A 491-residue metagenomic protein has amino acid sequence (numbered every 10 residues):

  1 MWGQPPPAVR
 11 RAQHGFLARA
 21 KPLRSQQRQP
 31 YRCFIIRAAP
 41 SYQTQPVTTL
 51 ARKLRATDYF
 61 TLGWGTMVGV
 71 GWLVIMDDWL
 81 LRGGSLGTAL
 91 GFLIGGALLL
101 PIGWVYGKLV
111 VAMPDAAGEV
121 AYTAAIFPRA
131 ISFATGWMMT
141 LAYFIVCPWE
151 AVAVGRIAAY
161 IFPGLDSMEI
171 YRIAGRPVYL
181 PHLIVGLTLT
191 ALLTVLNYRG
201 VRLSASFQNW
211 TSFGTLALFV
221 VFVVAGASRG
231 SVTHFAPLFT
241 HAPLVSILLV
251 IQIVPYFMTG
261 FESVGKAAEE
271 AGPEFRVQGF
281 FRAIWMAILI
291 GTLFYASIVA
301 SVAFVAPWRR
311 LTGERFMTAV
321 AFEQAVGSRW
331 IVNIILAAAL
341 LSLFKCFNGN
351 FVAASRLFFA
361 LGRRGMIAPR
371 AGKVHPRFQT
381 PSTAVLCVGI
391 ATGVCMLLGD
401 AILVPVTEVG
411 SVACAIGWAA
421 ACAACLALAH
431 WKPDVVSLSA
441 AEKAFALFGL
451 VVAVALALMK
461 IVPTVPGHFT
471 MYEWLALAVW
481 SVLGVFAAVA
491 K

Functional and structural regions predicted by a protein language model:
F34-L86, L99-W104, D115-A116, F235 (+3 more regions): Membrane-interface "cap" regions at the ends of multi-pass membrane proteins
T49-L50, T88-A89, L165-P181, N209-L336: Helix-loop-helix junctions that connect adjacent transmembrane segments in multi-pass membrane transporters
L50, K108-V110, A134, T188-T211 (+3 more regions): Membrane-water interface regions at transmembrane-helix termini and the short interhelical loops of multi-pass membrane
D78-L81, L90-G91, L100-T190, V195 (+2 more regions): Hydrophobic transmembrane alpha-helices that form the core helical bundles of multi-pass secondary transporters
F92-I94, F162-R199, T215-F222, A384-A391 (+2 more regions): Transmembrane alpha-helical segments of multi-pass small-molecule transport proteins
A121-A124, P128, Y160-L165, A283-N348 (+1 more regions): TM-loop-TM module centered on a large, flexible mid-protein loop between adjacent transmembrane helices in multi-pass
P181, F207, R370-T380, W418-W474: C-terminal membrane-solvent junction of multi-pass transporters and transport-like membrane proteins
P181-R229, H241-L244, I284-I288, T407-A420 (+2 more regions): Membrane-interface loop-to-helix entry segments
